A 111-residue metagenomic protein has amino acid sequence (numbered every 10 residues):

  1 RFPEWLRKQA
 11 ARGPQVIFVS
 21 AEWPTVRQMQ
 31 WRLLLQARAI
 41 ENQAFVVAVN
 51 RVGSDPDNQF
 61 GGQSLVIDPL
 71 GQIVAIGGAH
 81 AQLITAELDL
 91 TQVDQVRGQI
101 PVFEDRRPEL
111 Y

Functional and structural regions predicted by a protein language model:
R1-I84: CN hydrolase (nitrilase-like) catalytic-core segments centered on the catalytic cysteine and neighboring Lys/Glu
R7, A11, V93-Y111: Cysteine/selenocysteine-centered motifs that mediate thiol-based redox chemistry or coordinate metal-sulfur cofactors
D55-D57, D68, D89, D94 (+1 more regions): Acidic-enriched, low-complexity/disordered segments with a strong bias for Aspartate over Glutamate
A81-Q99: A short, polar/charged loop-to-alpha-helix boundary motif
